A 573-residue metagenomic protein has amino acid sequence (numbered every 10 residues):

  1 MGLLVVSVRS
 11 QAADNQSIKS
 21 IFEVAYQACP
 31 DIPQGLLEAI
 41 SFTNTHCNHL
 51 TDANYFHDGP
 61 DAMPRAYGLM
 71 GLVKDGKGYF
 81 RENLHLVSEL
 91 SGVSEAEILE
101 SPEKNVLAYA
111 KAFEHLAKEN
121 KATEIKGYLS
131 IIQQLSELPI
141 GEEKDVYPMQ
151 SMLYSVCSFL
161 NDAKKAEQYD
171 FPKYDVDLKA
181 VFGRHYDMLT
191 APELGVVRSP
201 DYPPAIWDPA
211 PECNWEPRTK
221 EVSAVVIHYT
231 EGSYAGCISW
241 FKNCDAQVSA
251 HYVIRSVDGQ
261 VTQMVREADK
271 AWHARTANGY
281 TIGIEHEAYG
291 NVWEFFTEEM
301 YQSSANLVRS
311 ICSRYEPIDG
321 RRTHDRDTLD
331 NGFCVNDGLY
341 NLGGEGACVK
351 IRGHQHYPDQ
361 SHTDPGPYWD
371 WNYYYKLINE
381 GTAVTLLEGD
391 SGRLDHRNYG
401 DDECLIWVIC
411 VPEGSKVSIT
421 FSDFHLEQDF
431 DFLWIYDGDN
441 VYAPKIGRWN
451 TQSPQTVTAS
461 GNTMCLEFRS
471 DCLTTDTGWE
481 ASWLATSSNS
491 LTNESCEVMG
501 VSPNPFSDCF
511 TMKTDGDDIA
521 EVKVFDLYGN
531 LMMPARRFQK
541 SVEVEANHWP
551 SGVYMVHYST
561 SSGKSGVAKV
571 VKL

Functional and structural regions predicted by a protein language model:
M1-D14: Bacterial Sec-dependent N-terminal signal peptides
V6-R9, N493-S502, F506-L573: C-terminal outer-membrane/trafficking sorting elements
D14-D162, Q168: Catalytic glycan-binding domains that act on GlcNAc-containing polysaccharides
N15, V176-R275, G381: N-terminal catalytic cores of peptidoglycan-degrading enzymes
A39-S41, G71, A224-Y229, S249-R255 (+4 more regions): Structural recognition of the beta-strand scaffold that forms the well-ordered cores of secreted hydrolase catalytic
M152-I206, R218-T219, W293-A383: Basic/polar, cationic surfaces and motifs that engage anionic cell-wall and phosphate/carboxylate ligands
E193-R198, K376-E388, L484-V498: Low-complexity, Pro/Thr/Ser/Gly/Ala-rich linker/spacer regions in secreted, extracellular modular proteins
T382-N489, S507: Domain-level representation of secreted and single-pass membrane ectodomains enriched in extracellular protease systems
